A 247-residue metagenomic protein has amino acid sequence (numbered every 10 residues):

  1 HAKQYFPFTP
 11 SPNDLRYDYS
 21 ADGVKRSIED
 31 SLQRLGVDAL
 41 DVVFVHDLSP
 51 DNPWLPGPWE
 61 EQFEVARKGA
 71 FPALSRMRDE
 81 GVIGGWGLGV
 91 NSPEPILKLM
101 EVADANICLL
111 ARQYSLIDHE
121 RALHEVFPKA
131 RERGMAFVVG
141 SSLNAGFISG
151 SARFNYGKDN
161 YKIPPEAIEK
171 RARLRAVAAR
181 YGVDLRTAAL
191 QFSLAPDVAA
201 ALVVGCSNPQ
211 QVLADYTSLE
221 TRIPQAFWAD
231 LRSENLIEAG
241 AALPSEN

Functional and structural regions predicted by a protein language model:
H1-K3, V37-D47: Short coil-to-beta-strand
H1-N13, Q62: Charged, glycine/proline-rich intrinsically disordered loops and linkers
A2, F6, D18-S20, G157 (+2 more regions): Compositionally biased, intrinsically disordered low-complexity regions enriched in proline and serine
T9-K25: Active-site mouth loops of central-metabolism enzymes
T9-S11, G36-D38, D184, E220: Alpha-helical protein-protein interaction elements
S20-R34, N91-K98: Short, acidic/polar
V24-V42, L123-A136: Short amphipathic alpha-helices and their capping/turn segments at secondary-structure boundaries
V45-E246: Beta/alpha (TIM)-barrel catalytic core signal, keyed to glycine-rich beta->alpha loops juxtaposed to Asp/Glu that bind
